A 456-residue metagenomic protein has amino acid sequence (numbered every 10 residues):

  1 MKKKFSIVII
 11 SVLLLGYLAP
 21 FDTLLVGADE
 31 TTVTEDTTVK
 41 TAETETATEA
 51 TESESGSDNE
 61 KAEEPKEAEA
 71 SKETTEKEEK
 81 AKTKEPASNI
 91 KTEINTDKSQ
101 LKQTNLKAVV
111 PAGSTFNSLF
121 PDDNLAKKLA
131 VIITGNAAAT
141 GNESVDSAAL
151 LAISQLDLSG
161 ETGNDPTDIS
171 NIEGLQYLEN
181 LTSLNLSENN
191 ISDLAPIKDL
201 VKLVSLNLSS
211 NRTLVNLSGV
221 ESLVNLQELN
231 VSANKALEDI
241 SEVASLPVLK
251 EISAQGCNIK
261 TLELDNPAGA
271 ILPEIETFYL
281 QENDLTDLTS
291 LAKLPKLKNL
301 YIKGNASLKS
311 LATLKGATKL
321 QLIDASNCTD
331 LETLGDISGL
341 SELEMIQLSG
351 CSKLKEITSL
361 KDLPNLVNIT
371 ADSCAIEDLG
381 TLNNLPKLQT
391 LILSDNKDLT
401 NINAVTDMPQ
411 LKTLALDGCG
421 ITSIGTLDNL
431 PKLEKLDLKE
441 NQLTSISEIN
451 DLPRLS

Functional and structural regions predicted by a protein language model:
M1-V12: Bacterial Sec-dependent N-terminal signal peptides
K2, F21-T44, T48-A50, N59 (+17 more regions): N-terminal capping/linker segments that flank leucine-rich repeat
K3-F5, T41, E60-A62, E67 (+29 more regions): N-terminal cationic leader/targeting segments used for protein routing and processing
I10-P20: Bacterial N-terminal signal peptides
T31-T44, T48-T51, S55, N59 (+18 more regions): Threonine-centered tandem repeat motifs in low-complexity domains
Q155-S170, N180-I191, K202-L214, N225-L237 (+10 more regions): Concave beta-strand-loop units of leucine-rich repeat
I169-L175, L194-I197, N216-V220, D239-V243 (+9 more regions): Canonical leucine-rich repeat
